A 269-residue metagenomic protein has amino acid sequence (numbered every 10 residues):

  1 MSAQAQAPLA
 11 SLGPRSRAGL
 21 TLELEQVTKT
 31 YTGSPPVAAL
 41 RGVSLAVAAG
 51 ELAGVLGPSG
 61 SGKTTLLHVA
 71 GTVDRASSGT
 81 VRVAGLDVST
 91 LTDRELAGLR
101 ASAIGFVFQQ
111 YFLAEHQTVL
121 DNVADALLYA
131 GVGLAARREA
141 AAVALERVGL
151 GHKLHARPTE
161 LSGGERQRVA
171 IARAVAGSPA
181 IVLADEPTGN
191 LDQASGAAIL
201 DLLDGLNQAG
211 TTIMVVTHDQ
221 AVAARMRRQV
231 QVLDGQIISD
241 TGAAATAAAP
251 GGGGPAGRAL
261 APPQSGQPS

Functional and structural regions predicted by a protein language model:
M1-K29, S239-S269: ABC-family P-loop ATPase nucleotide-binding domain
G19-V232: ABC family nucleotide-binding domain
Q229-G242: H-loop (His-switch) and adjacent beta-strand-loop-beta switch element of ABC-type ATPase nucleotide-binding domains
